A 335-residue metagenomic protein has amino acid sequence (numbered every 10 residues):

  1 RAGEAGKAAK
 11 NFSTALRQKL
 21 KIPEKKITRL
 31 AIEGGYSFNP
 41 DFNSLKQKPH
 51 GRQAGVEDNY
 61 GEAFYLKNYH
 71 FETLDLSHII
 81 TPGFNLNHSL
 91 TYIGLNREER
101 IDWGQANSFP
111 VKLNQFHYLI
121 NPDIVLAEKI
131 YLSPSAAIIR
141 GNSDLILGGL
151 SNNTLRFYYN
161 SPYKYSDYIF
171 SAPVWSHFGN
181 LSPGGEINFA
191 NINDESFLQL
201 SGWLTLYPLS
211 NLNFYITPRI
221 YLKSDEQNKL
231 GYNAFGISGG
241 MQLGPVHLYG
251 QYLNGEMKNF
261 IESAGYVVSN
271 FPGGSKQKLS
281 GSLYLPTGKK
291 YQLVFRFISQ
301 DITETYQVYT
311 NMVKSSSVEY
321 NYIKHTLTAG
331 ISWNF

Functional and structural regions predicted by a protein language model:
R1-E24: Alpha-helical protein-protein interaction scaffolds
I22-H50, P82-L90, L132, P183 (+1 more regions): Transmembrane beta-strand segments of Gram-negative outer membrane beta-barrel proteins
L30-Y36, D58-Y60, H88-L90, P134-I138 (+5 more regions): Transmembrane beta-strand segments that form the barrel wall of outer-membrane beta-barrel proteins
F38-T73, N96-P110, S316: Surface-exposed strand-loop-strand hairpins of Gram-negative outer-membrane beta-barrel proteins
F64-N68, K112-L113, K164-S166, F189-Q199 (+4 more regions): Solvent-exposed loop/turn segments connecting transmembrane beta-strands in outer-membrane beta-barrel proteins
H70-L74, N114-I120, Y168-A172, P183 (+5 more regions): Hydrophobic, lipid-facing positions within transmembrane beta-strands of outer-membrane proteins
L76-F84, I124-I130, S176-N180, L206-L212 (+5 more regions): Outer-membrane beta-barrel strand-turn architecture
I93-I101, F109, F116, I138-S151 (+1 more regions): Outer-membrane beta-barrel translocator/channel fold
